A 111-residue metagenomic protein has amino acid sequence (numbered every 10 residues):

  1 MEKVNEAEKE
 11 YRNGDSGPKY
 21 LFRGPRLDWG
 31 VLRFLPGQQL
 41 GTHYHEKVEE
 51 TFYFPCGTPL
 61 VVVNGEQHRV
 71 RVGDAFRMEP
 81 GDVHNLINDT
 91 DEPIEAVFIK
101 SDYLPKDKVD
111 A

Functional and structural regions predicted by a protein language model:
M1-D28, G41, D107-A111: A short, N-terminal "cap"/entry segment at the start of jelly-roll beta-barrel domains of the cupin/DSBH fold
P25-L27, T58, E66-H68: Well-ordered beta-strand scaffold positions
G30-H45: Conserved short histidine dyad/triad with adjacent acidic residue
Q39-G41, L60, F76, P80-L86: Histidine-centered metal-chelating micro-motifs
K47-E49, F54-P59: Glycine- and acidic-residue-biased ligand/ion/polar-headgroup-sensing regions
E66-P80: Short acidic-glycine-tyrosine-enriched beta hairpin
P80-P105: Ligand-binding loop in jelly-roll beta-barrel domains
